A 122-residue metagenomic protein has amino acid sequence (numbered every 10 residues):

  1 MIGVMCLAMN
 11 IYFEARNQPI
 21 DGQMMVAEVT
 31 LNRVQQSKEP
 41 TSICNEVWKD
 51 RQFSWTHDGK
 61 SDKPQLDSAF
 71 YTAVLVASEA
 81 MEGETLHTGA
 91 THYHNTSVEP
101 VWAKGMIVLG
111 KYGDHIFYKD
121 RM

Functional and structural regions predicted by a protein language model:
I2-M122: Bacterial extracytoplasmic/cell-wall-associated proteins, especially those involved in peptidoglycan
